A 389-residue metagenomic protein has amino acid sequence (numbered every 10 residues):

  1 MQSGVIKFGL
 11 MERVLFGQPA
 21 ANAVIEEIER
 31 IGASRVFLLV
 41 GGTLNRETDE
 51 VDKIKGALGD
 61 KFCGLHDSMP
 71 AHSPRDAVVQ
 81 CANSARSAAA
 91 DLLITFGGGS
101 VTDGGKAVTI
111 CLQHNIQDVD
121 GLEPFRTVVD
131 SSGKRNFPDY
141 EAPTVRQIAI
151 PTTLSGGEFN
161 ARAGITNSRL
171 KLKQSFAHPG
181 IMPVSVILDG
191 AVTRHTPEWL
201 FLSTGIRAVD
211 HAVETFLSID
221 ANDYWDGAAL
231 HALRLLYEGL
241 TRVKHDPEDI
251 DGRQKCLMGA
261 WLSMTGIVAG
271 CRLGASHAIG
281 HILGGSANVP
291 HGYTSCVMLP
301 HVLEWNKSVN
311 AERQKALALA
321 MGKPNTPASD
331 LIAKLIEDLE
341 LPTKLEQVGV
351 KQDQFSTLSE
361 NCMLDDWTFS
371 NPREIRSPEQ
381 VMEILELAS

Functional and structural regions predicted by a protein language model:
M1-L92, L345: ATP/NTP phosphate-donor binding region
E12, H114-A221, R313: A glycine/threonine-rich phosphate-anchoring loop and its flanking beta-alpha core in nucleotide/phosphate-binding
G17, L38, P74, G99 (+9 more regions): Buried hydrophobic positions in well-ordered alpha/beta secondary-structure cores of metabolic enzymes
A21-V24, R46-D49, R75-V78, S100-G105 (+4 more regions): Short glycine/serine/threonine-rich phosphate/pyrophosphate-binding segments that cradle anionic phosphate groups
K53, C81-A82, V101-N115, N160-A161: Short Gly/Thr/Asp-enriched flexible loops that form oxyanion-binding sites at enzyme active sites
A90-V108, T152-G157, S286-V289: Glycine/serine-rich anion-binding loops at beta->alpha junctions that coordinate negatively charged ligand groups
T215-L331: Active-site segments that bind and position negatively charged phosphate/pyrophosphate groups
A320-S389: C-terminal charged capping/lid subdomain of soluble metabolic enzymes
